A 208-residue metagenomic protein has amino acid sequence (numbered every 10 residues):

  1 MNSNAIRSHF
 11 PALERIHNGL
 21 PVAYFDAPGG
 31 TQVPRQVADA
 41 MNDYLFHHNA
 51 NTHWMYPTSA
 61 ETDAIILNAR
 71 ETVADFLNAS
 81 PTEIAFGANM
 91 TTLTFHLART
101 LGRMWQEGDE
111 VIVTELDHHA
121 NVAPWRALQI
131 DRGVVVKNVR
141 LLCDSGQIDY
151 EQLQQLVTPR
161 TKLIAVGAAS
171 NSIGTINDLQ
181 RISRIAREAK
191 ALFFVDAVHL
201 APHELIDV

Functional and structural regions predicted by a protein language model:
M1-V208: Pyridoxal 5′-phosphate
